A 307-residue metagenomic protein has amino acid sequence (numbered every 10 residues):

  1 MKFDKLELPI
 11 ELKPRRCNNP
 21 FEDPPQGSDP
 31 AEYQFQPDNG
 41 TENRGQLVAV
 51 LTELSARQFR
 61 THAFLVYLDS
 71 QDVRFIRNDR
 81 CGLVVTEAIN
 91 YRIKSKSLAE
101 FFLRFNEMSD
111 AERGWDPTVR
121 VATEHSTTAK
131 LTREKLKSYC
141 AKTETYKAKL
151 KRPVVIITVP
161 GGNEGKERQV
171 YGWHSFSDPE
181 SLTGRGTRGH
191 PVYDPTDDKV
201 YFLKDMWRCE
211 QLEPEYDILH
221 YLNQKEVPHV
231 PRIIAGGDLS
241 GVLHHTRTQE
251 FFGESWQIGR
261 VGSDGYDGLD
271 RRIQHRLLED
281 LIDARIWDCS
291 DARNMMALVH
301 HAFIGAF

Functional and structural regions predicted by a protein language model:
M1-Q274, L278-L281, R285-S290: Intrinsically disordered, low-complexity terminal regions enriched in charged/polar residues
I282-F307: Conserved alphaE helix
